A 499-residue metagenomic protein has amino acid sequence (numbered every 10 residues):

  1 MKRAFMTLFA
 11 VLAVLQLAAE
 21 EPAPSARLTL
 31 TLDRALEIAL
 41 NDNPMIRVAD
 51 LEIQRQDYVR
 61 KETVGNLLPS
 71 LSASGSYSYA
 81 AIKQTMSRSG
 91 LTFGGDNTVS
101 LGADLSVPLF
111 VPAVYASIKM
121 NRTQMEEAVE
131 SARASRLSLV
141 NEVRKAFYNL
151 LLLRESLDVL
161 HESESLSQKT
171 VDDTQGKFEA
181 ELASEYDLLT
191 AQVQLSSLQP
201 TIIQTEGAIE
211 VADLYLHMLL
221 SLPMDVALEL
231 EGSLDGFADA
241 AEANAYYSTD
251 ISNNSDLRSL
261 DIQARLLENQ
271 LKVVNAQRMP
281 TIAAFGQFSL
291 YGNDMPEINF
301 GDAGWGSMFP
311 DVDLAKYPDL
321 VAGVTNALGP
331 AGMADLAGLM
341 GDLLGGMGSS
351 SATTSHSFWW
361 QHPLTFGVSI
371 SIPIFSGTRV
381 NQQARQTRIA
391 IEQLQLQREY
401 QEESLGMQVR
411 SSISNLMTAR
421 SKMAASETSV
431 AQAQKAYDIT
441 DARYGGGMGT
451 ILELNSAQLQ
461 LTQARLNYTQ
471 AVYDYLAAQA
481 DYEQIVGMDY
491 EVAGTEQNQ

Functional and structural regions predicted by a protein language model:
M6-T7, E20-S25, A81, N299-G304 (+3 more regions): Acidic, low-complexity, intrinsically disordered peripheral segments
A19-S76, M224, E231-Q270, M279 (+4 more regions): Bacterial Sec-pathway N-terminal export signals of envelope proteins
E20-K145, N149, T205, I282 (+5 more regions): Short flexible linkers and secondary-structure junctions
R47-L51, V64-G65, L109-R136, Y186 (+4 more regions): Sec/SRP-type N-terminal targeting helices
A49-T63, S135, L139-D158, G176 (+6 more regions): Amphipathic alpha-helical coiled-coil segments
Y77, A103-L109, L216, V368-I372 (+1 more regions): Residues on the lipid-exposed face of transmembrane beta-strands in outer-membrane beta-barrel proteins
Y77-A81, L109, F288-G292, I372-I374 (+1 more regions): Transmembrane beta-strands of outer-membrane beta-barrel pores
S138-S255, Q263-R265, V274, N415 (+5 more regions): Periplasmic alpha-helical coiled-coil/stalk elements that build and connect Gram-negative outer-membrane
